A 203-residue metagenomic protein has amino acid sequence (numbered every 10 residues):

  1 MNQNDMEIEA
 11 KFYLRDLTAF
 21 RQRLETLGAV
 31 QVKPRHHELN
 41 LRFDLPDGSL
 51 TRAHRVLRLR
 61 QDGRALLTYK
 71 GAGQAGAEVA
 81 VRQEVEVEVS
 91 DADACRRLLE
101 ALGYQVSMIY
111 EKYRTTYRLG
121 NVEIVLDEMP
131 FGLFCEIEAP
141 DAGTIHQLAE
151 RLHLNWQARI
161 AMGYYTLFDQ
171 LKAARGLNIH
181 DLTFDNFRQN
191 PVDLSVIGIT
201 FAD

Functional and structural regions predicted by a protein language model:
M1-E123, L154-D203: N-terminal strand-loop-strand beta-hairpin
L17, I145-H146: Short, well-ordered alpha-helical microsegments
G73-G76, G132, G143-T144: Short, surface-exposed beta-strand-loop junctions and turns on beta-sheet-rich folds
A80-E84, E128-F134: Short acidic, glycine/Ser/Thr-rich loop/turn "cap" segments at secondary-structure junctions
E123-G132, P140: A contiguous pocket-lining binding segment that forms or flanks enzyme active sites
A142, L148-Q157: A hydrophobic, small-residue-rich beta->alpha segment in the mid-to-C-terminal subdomain of diverse proteins
